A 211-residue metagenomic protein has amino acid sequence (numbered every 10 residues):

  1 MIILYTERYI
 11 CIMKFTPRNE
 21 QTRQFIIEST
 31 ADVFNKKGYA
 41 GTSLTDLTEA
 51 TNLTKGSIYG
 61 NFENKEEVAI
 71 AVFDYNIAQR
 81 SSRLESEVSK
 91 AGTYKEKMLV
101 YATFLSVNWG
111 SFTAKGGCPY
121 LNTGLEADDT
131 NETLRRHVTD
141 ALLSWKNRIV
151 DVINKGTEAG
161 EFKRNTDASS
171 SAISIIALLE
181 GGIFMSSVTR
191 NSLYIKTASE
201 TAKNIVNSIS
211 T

Functional and structural regions predicted by a protein language model:
M1-K37, G41-L53, E67: Basic, helix-initiating cap at the start of DNA-binding domains
M1-T16, V100-N108, L143-A159, L178 (+1 more regions): C-terminal peripheral helix-coil segments that are non-catalytic and often amphipathic
E20-E28, A40-G41, N52, G60-E85 (+2 more regions): An amphipathic alpha-helix adjacent to DNA-recognition modules
G56: Key DNA-contact positions within bacterial/archaeal DNA-binding proteins
A71, E85-G116, A168-I175: Hydrophobic alpha-helical connector segments
E96, R136-D140, E158-S174, S192-L193 (+1 more regions): All-alpha amphipathic helical-bundle segments outside canonical DNA-binding/catalytic cores that form hydrophobic
K97, S111-T133: Amphipathic alpha-helical segments used for helix-helix packing
L121, T166-M185, T201-I205: Hydrophobic alpha-helical segments that form the core of small-molecule binding pockets and/or dimer interfaces
